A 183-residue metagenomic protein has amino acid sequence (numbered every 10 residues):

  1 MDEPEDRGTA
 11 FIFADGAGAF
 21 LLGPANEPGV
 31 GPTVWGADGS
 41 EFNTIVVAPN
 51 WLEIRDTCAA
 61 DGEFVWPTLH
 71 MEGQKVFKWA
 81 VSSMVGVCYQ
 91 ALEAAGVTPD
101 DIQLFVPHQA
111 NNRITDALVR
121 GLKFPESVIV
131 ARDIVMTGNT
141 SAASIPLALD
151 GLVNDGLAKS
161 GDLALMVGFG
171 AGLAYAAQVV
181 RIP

Functional and structural regions predicted by a protein language model:
M1-P4, E27-P28, A59, V87-Y89 (+2 more regions): Short amphipathic alpha-helical surface micro-motifs
D2-E3, N43-I45, A117-L118, A177: Short, well-ordered secondary-structure micro-motifs
E5-K78, S82, G86, F169 (+1 more regions): Condensing-enzyme catalytic core mediating Claisen C-C bond formation in acyl metabolism
W51-I54, A94, D155: A structural signal for alpha-helix termini and helix-coil/disorder junctions
A60-P67, Q90-A94, L122-E126: Short amphipathic alpha-helical segments, especially helix-boundary/capping motifs
V81, V85, L92, Q103-P183: Claisen-condensing/thiolase-fold acyl-transfer catalytic domains that form or cleave C-C bonds in fatty acid
G96-D101: Short, surface-exposed connector motifs at secondary-structure boundaries
